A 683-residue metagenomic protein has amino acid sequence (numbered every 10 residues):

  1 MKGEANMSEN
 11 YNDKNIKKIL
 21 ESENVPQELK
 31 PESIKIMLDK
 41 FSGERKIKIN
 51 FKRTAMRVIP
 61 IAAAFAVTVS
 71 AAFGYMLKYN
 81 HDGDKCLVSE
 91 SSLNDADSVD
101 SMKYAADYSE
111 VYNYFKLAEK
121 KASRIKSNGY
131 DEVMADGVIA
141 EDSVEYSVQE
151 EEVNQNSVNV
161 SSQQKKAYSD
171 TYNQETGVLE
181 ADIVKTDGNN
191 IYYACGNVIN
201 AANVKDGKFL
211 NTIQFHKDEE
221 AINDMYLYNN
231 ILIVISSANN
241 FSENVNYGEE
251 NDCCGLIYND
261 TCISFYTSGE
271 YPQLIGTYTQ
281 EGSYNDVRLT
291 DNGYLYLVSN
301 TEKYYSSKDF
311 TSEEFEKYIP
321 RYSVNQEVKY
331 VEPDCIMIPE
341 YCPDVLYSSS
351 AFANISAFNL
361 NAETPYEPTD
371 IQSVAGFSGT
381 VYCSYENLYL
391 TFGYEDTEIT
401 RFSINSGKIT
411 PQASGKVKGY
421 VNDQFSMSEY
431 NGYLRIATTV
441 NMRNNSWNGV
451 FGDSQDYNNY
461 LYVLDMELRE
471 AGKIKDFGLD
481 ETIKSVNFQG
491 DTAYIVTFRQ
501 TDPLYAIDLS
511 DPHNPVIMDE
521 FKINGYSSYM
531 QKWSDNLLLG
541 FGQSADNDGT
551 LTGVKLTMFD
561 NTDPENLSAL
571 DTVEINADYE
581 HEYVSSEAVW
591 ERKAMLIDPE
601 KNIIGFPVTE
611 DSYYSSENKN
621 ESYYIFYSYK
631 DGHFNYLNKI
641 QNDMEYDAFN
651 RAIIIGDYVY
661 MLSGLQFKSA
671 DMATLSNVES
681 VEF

Functional and structural regions predicted by a protein language model:
M1-F51: Disordered, charged N-terminal biogenesis/targeting segments of membrane/secreted proteins
G3, P60-A64, V69, V133 (+2 more regions): N-terminal cationic amphipathic segment used for targeting or macromolecule association
I34, M56-R57, I61, D82 (+1 more regions): General helical structural elements
K48-M76: Internal signal-anchor transmembrane helix that establishes type II topology
K78, D82-F683: Beta-sheet-rich non-transmembrane sensory/scaffold domains
